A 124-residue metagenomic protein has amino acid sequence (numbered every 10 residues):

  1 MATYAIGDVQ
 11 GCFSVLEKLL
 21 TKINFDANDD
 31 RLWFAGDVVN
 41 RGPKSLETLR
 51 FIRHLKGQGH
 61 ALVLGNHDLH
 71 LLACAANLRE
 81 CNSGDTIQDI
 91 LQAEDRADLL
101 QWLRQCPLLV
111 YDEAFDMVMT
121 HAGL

Functional and structural regions predicted by a protein language model:
M1-F51: N-terminal active-site segment of His-dependent metallophosphoesterases
L46-L49, R53-L124: Active-site neighborhood of divalent metal-dependent phosphoester bond hydrolases
